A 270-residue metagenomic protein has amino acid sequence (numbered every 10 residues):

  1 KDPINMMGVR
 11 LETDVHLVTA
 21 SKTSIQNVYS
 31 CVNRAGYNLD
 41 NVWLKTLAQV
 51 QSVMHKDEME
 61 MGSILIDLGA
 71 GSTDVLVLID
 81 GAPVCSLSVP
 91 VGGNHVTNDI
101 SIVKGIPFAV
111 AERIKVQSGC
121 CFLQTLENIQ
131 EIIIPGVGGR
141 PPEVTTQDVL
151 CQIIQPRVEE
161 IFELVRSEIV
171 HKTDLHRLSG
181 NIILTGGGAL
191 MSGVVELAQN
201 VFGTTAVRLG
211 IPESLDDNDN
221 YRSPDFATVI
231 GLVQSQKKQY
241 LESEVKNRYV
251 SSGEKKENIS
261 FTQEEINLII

Functional and structural regions predicted by a protein language model:
K1-I64, P107-F108, R113, S118-C151 (+4 more regions): Nucleotide/phosphate-binding catalytic cleft detector across ATP-hydrolyzing and phosphate-transferring enzymes
A20, C120-F122, R177-V201: Glycine-rich phosphate-binding loops at beta-strand->alpha-helix junctions
M54-C85, I100, L232: Gly/Thr-rich phosphate-binding beta-strand-loop-beta motif of the actin/hexokinase/Hsp70
G62-D67, P224-E244: A polyampholytic, Gly/Pro-enriched intrinsically disordered region
V84-C85, N98, T146-V149, G180 (+1 more regions): Short beta-alpha connecting loops at secondary-structure transitions that line or flank enzyme active sites
P90-I114: A conserved active-site cap/scaffold subdomain adjacent to cofactor or substrate pockets
F162, R166-N181: Phosphate/pyrophosphate-binding loops at sites that engage ATP/ADP/AMP, CoA/4′-phosphopantetheine, polyphosphate
V201-V229: Conserved phosphate-binding/catalytic loops in two-lobed NTP-binding clefts
